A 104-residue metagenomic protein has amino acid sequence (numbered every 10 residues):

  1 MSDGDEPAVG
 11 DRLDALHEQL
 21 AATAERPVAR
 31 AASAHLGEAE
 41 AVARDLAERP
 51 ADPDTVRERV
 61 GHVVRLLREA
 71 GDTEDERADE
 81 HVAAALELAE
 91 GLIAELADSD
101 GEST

Functional and structural regions predicted by a protein language model:
M1-T104: Acidic, polar-rich N-terminal leader regions of halophilic archaeal proteins
